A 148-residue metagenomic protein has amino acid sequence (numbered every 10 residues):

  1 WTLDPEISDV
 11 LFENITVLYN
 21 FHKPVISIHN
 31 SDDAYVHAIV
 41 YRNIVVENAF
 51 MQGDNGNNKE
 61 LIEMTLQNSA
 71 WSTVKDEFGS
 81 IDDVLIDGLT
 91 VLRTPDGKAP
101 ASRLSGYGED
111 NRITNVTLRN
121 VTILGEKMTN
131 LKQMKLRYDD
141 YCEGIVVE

Functional and structural regions predicted by a protein language model:
W1-E148: Extracellular/periplasmic carbohydrate-active domains that bind, remodel, or depolymerize complex polysaccharides
